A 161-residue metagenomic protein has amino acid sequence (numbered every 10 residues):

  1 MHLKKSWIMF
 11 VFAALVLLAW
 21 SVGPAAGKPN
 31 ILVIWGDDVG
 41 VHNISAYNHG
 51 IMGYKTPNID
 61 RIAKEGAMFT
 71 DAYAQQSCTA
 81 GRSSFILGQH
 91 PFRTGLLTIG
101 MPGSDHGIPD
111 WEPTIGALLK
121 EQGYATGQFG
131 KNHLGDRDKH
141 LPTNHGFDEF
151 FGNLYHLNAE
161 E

Functional and structural regions predicted by a protein language model:
H2-L3, F10, V16, W20-E161: Formylglycine-dependent sulfatase
